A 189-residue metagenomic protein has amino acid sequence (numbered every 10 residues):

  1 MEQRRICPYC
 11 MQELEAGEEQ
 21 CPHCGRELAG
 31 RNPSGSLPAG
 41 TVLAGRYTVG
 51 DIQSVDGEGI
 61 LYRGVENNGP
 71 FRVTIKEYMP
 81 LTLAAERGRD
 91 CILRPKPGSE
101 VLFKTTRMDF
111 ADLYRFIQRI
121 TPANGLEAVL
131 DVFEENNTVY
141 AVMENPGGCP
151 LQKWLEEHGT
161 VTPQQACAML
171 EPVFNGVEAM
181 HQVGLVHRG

Functional and structural regions predicted by a protein language model:
G30-V49: A short, low-complexity linker immediately N-terminal to eukaryotic Hanks-type protein kinase catalytic domains
G50-D56: Protein kinase glycine-rich loop
Y62-R63, P70-P97: Glycine-rich ATP phosphate-binding loop
G88-R119: AlphaC helix of the eukaryotic protein kinase fold
D131-V132: Activation-segment/catalytic-loop signature of the eukaryotic protein kinase fold
E135-P150, W154: Conserved short submotifs of the Hanks-type protein kinase catalytic core that shape the nucleotide-binding pocket
M169-L170: Activation segment signature within eukaryotic-like protein kinase domains
V173-L185: Protein kinase catalytic-loop region centered on the HRD/HxD motif
